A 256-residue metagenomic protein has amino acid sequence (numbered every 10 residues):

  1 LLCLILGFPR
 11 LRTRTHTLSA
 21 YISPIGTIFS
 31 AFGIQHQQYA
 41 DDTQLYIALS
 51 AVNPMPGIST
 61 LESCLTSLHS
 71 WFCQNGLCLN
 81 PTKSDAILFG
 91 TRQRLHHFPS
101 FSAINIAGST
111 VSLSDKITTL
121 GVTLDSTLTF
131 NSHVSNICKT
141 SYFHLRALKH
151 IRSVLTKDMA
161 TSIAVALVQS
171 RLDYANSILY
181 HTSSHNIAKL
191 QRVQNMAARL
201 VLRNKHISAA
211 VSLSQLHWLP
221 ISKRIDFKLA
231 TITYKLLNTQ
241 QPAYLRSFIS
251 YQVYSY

Functional and structural regions predicted by a protein language model:
L1-Y256: Hydrophobic/basic alpha-helical segments
